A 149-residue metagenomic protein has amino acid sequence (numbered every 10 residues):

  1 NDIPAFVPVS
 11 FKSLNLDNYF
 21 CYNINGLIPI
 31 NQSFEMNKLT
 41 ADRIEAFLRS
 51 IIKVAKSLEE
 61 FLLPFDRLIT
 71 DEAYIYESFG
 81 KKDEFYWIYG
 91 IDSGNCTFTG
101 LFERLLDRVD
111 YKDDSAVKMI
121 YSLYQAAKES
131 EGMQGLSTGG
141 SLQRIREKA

Functional and structural regions predicted by a protein language model:
N1-F47: Conserved structural core of kinase catalytic domains
N1-V7, I51-L58, D71: Short charge-dense sequence patches
A5, A41, A46, A55 (+4 more regions): A sequence-composition feature that detects small, non-aromatic residues
L16-N18, D66, D83: Residues at beta-strand starts and edge strands
M36-R67, T99-V109: Conserved kinase catalytic-core helix
L62-F79: Conserved catalytic-loop position in the HRD/HxD motif
E77-K148: C-lobe/activation-segment region of protein kinase-like
